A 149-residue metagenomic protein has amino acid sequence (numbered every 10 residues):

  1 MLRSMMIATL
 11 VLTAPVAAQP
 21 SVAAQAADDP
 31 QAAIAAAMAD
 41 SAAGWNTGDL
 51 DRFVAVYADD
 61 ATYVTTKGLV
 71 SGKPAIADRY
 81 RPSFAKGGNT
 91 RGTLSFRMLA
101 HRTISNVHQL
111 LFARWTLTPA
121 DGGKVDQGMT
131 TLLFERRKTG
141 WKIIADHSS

Functional and structural regions predicted by a protein language model:
L2-S4, L12, A18-D59, A75: Short, low-complexity N-terminal intrinsically disordered segments enriched in polar/charged residues
Y57, K67, A100, A113-W115 (+1 more regions): A mature extracytoplasmic/lumenal domain signature
D60-S71, A85-T90: A short gly/proline-enriched turn/hairpin at secondary-structure junctions
D78-G123: Surface-exposed, charged secondary-structure patches
Q127-S149: Short beta-strand edge/turn micro-motifs at domain boundaries
